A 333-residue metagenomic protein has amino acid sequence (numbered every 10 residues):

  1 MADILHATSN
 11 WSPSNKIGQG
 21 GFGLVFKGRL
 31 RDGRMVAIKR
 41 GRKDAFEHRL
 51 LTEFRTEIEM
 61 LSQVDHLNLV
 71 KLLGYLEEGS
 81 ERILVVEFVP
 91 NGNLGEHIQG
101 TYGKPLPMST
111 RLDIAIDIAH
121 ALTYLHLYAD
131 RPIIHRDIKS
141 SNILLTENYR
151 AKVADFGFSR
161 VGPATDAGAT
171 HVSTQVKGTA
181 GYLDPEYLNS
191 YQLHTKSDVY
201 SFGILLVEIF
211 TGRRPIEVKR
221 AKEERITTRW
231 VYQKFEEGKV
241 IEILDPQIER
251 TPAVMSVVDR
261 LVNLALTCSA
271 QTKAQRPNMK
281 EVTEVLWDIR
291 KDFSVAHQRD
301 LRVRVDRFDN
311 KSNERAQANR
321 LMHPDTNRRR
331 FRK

Functional and structural regions predicted by a protein language model:
M1-V85, N91-G92, Q99-I118, D166-S173 (+3 more regions): Membrane-proximal cytoplasmic juxtamembrane segment of single-pass receptors with intracellular kinase/kinase-homology
F46, I248-K333: Intrinsically disordered, low-complexity cytosolic regulatory tails and linkers adjacent to catalytic/signaling modules
H120-I133: Protein kinase catalytic-loop region centered on the HRD/HxD motif
S190-T195: Activation segment
D198: Conserved catalytic-loop aspartate of Hanks-type protein kinases
